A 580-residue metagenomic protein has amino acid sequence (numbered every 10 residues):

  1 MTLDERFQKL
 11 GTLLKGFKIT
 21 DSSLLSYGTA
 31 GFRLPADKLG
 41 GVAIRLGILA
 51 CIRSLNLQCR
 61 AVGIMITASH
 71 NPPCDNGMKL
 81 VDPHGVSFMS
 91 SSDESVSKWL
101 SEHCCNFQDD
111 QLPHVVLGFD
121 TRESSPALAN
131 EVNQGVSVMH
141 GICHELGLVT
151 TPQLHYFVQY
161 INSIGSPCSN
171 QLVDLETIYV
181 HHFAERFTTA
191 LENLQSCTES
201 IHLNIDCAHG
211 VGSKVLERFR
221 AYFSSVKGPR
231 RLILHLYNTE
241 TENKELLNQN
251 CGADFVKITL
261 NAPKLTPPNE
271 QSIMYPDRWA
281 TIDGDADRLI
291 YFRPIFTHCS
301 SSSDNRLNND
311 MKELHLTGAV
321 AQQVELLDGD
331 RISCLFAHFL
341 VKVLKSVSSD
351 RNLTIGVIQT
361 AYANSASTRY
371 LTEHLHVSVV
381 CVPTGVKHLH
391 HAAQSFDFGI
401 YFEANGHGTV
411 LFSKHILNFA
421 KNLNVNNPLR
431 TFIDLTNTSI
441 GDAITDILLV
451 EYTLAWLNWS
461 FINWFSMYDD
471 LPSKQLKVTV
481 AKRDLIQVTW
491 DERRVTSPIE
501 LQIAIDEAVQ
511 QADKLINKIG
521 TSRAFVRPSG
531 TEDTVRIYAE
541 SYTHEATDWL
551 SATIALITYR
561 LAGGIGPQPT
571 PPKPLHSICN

Functional and structural regions predicted by a protein language model:
D4-T12, T29, R33-R45, L49 (+6 more regions): Phosphate-binding chemistry for phosphorylated carbohydrates and sugar-nucleotides
C51-R60, S97-H114, F187-E199, P528-S529: Glycine-rich phosphate/diphosphate-binding loops that line cofactor/substrate pockets in enzymes
I64, S69-N71: Hydrophobic or amphipathic alpha-helical targeting/insertion segments
N71-D75, V81: Catalytic phosphate-handling regions of large nucleic-acid enzymes and associated NTPases
P73, D110-L112, V149-T151, G284-A286 (+3 more regions): Short Gly/Ser/Thr- and Asp/Glu-enriched loop/turn motifs at secondary-structure junctions
L80-V81, M89, K98: TRNA-recognition modules of translation machinery and tRNA-sensing kinases, especially anticodon-binding
T453-N580: Catalytic-core signal marking the mid-to-C-terminal active-site face
